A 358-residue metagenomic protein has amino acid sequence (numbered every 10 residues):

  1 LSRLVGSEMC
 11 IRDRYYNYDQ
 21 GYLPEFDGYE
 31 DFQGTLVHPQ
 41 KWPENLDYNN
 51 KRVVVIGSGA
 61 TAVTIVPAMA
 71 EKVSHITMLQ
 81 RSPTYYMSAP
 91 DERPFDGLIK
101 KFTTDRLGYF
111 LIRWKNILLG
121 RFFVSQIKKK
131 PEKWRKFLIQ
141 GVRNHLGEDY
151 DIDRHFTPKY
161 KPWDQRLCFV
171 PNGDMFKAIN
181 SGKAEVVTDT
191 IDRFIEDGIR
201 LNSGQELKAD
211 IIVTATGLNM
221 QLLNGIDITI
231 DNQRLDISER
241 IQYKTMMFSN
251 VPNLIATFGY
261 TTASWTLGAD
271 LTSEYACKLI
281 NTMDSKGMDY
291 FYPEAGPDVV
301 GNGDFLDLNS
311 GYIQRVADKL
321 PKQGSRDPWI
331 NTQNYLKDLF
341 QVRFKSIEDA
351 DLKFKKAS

Functional and structural regions predicted by a protein language model:
L1-D13: Single conserved hydrophobic/aromatic residue that forms the stacking wall/gate of nucleotide- or nucleobase-binding
S7, Y48-N49, N202-I211: Core beta-strand elements of the Rossmann-like FAD/NAD(P) dinucleotide-binding domain in flavoenzyme oxidoreductases
R12-Y15, P39, I56, N202 (+3 more regions): Short, well-ordered coil/turn residues at beta-beta hairpins and beta-strand->alpha-helix junctions within
N17-D151, A184, L207, R240 (+1 more regions): Rossmann-like dinucleotide-binding core of oxidoreductases
A184-N202: A conserved short coil-to-beta-strand element within the FAD-binding core of flavoproteins
A215-M283: Glycine/threonine-rich phosphate-binding loop and adjacent beta-strand/alpha-helix elements that clamp
D270, E274-S358: C-terminal active-site-capping segments
